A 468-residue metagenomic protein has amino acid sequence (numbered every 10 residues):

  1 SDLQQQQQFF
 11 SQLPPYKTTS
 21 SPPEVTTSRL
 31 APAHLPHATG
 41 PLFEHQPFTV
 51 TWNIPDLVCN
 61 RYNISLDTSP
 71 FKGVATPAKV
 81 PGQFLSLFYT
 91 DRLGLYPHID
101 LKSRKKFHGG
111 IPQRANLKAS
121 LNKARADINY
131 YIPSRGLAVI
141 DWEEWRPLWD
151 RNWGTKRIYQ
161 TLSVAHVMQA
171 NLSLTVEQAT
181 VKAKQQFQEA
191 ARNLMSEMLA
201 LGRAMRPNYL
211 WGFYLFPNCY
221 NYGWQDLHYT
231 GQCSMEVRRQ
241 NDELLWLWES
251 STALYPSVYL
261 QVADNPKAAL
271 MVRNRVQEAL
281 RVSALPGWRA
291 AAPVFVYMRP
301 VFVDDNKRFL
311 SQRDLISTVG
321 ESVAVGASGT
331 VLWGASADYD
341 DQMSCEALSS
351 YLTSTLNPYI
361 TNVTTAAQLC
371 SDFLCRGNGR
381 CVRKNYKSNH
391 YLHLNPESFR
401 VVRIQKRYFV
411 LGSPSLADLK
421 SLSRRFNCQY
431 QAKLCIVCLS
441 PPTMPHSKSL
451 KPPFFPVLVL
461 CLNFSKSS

Functional and structural regions predicted by a protein language model:
Y16, P22-G82, K106-A115: N-terminal module-boundary/linker segments of secreted carbohydrate-active enzymes
F43-N60, Q83-G94, V258-Q261, N265 (+1 more regions): Substrate-binding cleft of secreted/luminal carbohydrate-active enzymes
K72-G73, C233-L245, N274-S283, D314-T318: Alpha-helical scaffolding within the catalytic cores of extracellular/periplasmic polymer-degrading hydrolases
R104-G110, N152-Q188: A solvent-exposed, charged loop/short amphipathic helix patch at secondary-structure junctions
W149-Q169, G223-M235, L310-S311: Aromatic- and acidic-residue-enriched segments that line the glycan-binding/catalytic groove of carbohydrate-active
K182-Q240, V272, G287-V303: Aromatic-lined carbohydrate-recognition surfaces of secreted/lumenal glycan-active proteins
E243, E249, P256-D304: Glycoside hydrolase catalytic-domain groove-lining segments
D338-V457, C461-S468: Conserved N-terminal segment of EGF-like repeats
